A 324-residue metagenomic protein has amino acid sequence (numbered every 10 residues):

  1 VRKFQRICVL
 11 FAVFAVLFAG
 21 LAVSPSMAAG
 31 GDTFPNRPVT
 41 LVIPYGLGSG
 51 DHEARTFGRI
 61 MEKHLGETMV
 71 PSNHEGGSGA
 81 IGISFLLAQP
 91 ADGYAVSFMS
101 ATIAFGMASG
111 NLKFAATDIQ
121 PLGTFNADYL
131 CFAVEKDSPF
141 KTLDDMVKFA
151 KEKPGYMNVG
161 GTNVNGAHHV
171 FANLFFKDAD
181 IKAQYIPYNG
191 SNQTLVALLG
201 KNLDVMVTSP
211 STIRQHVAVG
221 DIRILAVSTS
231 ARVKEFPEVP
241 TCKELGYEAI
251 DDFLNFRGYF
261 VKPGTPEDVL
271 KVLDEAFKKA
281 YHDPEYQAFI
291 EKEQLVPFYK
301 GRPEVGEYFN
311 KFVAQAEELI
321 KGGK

Functional and structural regions predicted by a protein language model:
V1-N36, K324: Short, low-complexity disordered leader/linker segments with a strong preference for bacterial N-terminal type II
P25-L41, K63-T68, Q89-A95, D144-M157 (+5 more regions): Immediate post-signal peptide segment of exported/extracytoplasmic ligand-binding proteins
A28-D118, D180-V207, H216, P297-K300 (+1 more regions): N-terminal (or domain-start) structured segment
P44-G48, A101, E135-F140, G161-G166 (+4 more regions): Short coil/turn segments
S49-E53, F57, M61, S78-G82 (+12 more regions): Stable alpha-helical elements in mature extracytoplasmic
G58, Y156, G160-V164, H168-V239: Ligand-binding pocket segment of bilobal, Venus flytrap-like solute-binding proteins
M61, F85-Y94, M107-Q193, C242-E244 (+1 more regions): Hinge/capping helix and adjacent helix->loop/strand transition within the periplasmic-binding protein
F289-G306: Surface-exposed aromatic
